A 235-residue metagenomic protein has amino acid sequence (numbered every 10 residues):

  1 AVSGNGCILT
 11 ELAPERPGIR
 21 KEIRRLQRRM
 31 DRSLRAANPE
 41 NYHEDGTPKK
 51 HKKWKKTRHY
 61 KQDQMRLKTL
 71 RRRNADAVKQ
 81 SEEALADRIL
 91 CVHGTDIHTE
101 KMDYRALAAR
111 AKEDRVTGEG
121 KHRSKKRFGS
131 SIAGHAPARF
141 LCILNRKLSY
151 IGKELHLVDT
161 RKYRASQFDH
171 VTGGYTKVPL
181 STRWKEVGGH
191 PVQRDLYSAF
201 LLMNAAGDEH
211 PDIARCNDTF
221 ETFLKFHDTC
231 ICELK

Functional and structural regions predicted by a protein language model:
A1-K235: Positively charged, helix-rich recognition surfaces that bind polyanionic ligands
